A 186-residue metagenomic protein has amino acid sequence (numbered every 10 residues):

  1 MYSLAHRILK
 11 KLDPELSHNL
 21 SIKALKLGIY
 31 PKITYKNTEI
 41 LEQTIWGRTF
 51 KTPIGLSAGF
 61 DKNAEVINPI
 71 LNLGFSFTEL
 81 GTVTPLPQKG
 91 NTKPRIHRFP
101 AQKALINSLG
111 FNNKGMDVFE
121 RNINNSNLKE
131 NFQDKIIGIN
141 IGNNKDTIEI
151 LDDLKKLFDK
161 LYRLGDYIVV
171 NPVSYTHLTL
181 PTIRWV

Functional and structural regions predicted by a protein language model:
Y2-Q43, N107, N112, M116: An N-cap/entry alpha-helix motif that binds or orients negatively charged groups
G28-E65: Active-site-flanking structural segment that lines cofactor/substrate pockets
T52-K62, I141-D153: Active-site mouth loops of central-metabolism enzymes
I54-A58, T78-L80, I137-I141, I168-V170: Hydrophobic faces of well-ordered beta-strands that scaffold small-molecule active sites in alpha/beta enzyme cores
L71-V83: Active-site cofactor/substrate anionic-group-binding motifs, chiefly glycine- and Lys/Arg-rich phosphate-binding loops
K89-L128: A gly/proline- and charged-residue-enriched helix-loop-helix capping module
D152-Y175: Alpha/beta enzyme core
T176-T182: Conserved small/polar residues in nucleotide/adenosyl-binding loops
